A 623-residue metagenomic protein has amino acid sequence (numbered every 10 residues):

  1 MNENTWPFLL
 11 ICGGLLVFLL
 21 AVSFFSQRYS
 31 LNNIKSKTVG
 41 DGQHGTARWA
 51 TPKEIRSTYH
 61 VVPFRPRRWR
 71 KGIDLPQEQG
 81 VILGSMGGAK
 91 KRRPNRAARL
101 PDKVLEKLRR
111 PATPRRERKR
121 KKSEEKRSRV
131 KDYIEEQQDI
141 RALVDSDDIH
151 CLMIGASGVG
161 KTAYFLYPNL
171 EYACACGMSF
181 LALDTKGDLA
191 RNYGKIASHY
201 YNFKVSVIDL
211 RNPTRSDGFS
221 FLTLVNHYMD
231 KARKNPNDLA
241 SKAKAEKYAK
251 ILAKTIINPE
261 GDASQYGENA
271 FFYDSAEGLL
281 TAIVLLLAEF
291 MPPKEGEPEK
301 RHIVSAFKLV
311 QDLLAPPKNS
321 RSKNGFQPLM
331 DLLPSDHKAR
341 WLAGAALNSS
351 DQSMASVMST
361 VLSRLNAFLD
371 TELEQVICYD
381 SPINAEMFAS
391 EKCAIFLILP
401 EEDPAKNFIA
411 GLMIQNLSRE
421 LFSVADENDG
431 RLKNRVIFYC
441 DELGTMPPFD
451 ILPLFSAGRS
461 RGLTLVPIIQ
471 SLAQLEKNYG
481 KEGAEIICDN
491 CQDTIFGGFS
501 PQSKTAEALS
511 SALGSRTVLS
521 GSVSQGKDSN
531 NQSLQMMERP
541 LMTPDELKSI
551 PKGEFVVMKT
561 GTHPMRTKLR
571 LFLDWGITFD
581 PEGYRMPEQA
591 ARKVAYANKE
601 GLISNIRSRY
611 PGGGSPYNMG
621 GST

Functional and structural regions predicted by a protein language model:
M1-V159, A163-E171, C176, T214 (+2 more regions): Basic- and hydrophobic-enriched, low-structure N-terminal and domain-boundary segments that flank ATP-binding catalytic
N2-T5, T505-A512, M565: Short intrinsically disordered, low-complexity coil segments enriched in acidic
P76, G84, S179, A253 (+3 more regions): Glycine-centered flexibility motif
K107-R116, K122-E135, A142-L463, D545-R566 (+2 more regions): P-loop NTPase motor domains
L210, F499, L569: Active-site donor-binding loop signature of nucleotide-sugar glycosyltransferases
F455-A457, R461-V556, S615: Conserved ATP-driven motor cores of ASCE-family P-loop NTPases powering translocation/secretion/packaging/pilus
